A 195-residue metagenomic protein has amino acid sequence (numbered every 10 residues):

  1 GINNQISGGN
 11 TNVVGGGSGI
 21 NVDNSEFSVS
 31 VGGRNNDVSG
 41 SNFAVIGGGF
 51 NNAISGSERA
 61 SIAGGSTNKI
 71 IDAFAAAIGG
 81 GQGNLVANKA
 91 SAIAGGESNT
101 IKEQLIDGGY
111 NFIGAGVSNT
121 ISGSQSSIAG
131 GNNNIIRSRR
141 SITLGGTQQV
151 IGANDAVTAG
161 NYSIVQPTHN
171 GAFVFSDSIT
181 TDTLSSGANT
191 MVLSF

Functional and structural regions predicted by a protein language model:
G1-F195: Glycine- and small/polar-enriched repetitive beta-structure motifs of secreted/surface proteins
